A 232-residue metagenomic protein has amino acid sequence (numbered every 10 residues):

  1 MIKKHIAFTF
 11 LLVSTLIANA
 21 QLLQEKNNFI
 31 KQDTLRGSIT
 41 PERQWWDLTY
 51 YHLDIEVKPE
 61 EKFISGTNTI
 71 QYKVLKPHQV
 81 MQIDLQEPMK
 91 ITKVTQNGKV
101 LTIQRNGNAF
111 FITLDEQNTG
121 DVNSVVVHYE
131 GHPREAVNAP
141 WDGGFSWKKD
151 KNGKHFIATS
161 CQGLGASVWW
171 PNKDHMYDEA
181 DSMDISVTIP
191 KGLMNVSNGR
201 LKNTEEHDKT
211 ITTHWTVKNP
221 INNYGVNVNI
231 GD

Functional and structural regions predicted by a protein language model:
M1-E25: Bacterial Sec-dependent N-terminal signal peptides
Q21-D232: Acidic/His-enriched low-complexity segments
